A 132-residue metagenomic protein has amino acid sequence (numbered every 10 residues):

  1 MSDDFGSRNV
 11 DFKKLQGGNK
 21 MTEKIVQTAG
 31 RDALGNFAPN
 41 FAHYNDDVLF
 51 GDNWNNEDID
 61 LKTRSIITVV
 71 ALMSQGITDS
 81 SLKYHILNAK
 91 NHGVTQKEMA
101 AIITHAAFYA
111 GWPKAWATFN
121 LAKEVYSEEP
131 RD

Functional and structural regions predicted by a protein language model:
M1-T63, N91, A115-D132: Acidic, glycine/proline-rich low-complexity segments that act as flexible tails and inter-domain linkers
H43-D46, G76-L82: Short acidic alpha-helix initiation/capping motifs at coil-to-helix transition points, especially at protein N-termini
F50, L72-Q75, T104, F108: Amphipathic alpha-helical core segments of compact helical bundles
T63-I66, Q96-M99, A115: Short runs of predominantly hydrophobic/aromatic residues within well-ordered alpha helices that form helix-helix
R64-L72, I102-I103: Short, structured motif recognition centered on aromatic/hydrophobic residues
Q75-G76, N91: Short, solvent-exposed interaction modules
L82-T104, N120, V125: A cross-kingdom feature marking solvent-exposed beta-strand/loop segments within repeated, beta-rich binding/scaffold
A106-T118: C-terminal structural segments of small proteins and small subunits
